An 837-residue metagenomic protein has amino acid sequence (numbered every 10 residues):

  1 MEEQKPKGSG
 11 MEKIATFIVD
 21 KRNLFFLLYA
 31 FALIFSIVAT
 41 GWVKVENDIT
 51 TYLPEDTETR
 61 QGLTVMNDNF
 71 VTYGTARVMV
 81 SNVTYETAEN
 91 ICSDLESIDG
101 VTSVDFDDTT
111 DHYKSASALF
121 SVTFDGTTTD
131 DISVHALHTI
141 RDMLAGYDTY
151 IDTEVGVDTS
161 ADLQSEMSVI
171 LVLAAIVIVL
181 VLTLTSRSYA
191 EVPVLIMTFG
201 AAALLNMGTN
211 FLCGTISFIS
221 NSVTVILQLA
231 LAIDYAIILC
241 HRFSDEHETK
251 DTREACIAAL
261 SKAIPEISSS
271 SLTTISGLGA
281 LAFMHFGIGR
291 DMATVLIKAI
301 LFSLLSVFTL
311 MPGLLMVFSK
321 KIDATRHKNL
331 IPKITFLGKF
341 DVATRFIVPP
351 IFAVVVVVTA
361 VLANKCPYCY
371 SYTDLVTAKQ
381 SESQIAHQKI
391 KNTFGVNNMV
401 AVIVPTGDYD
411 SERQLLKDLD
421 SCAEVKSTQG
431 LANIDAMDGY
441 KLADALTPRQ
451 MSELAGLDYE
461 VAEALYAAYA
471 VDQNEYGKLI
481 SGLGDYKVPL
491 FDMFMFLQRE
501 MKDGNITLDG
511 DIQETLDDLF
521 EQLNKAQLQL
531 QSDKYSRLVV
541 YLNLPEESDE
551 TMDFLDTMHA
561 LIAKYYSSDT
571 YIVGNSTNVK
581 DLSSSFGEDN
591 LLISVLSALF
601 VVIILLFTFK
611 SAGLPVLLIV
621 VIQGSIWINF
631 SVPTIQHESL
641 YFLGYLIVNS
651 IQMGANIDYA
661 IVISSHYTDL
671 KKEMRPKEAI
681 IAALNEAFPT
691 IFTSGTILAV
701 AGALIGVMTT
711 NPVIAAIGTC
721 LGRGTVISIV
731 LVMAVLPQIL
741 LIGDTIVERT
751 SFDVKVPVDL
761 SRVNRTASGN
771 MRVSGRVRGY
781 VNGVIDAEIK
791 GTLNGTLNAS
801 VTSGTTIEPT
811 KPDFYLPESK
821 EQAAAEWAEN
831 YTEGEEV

Functional and structural regions predicted by a protein language model:
M1-N47, V101, T128-S371, E546 (+2 more regions): Membrane-embedded transmembrane helical bundles of large multi-pass transporters/channels
E2-Q4, G8-A30, I37-G41, D56 (+13 more regions): Structural signature of multi-pass, alpha-helical inner-membrane proteins
V43-T57, P367-Q380, Q498-Q513: Acidic/glycine-enriched edge-of-secondary-structure segments
Y52-P54, E58, N69-T75, V83 (+2 more regions): Juxtamembrane segments of multi-pass membrane proteins
D56-Q61, D68-N69, S81-T123, D158-A161 (+2 more regions): Extracytoplasmic
V65, H387-K391, Q414-D418, Q522-L528 (+1 more regions): Generic recognition of flexible, low-complexity loop/linker segments
G74-N82, C92, D107-Q164, N398-T406 (+5 more regions): A short beta-strand structural signal in non-transmembrane regions
T393-N397, A423, L519-F520, L528-K534 (+5 more regions): A structural signal for short secondary-structure junctions
